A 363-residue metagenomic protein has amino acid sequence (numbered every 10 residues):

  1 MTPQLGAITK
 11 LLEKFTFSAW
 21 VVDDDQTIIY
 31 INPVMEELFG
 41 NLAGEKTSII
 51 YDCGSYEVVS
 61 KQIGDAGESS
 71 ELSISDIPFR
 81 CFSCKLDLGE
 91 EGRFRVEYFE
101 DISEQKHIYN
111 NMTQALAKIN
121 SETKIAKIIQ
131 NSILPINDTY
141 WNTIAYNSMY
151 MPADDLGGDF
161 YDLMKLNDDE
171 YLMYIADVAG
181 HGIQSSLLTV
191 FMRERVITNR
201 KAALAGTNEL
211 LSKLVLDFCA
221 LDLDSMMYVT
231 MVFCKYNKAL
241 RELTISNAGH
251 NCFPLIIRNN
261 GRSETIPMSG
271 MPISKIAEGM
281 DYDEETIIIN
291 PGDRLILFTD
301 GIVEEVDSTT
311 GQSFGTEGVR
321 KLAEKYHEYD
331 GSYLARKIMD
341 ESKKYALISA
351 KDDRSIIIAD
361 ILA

Functional and structural regions predicted by a protein language model:
M1-P33, E37: Sensory modules in modular signal-transduction proteins
I29, E36-C53, V190, N208 (+2 more regions): PAS and related sensory helical modules
F39-G40, I183-A203, D293-S349: Active-site-proximal, acidic helix/loop segment immediately C-terminal to a metal-coordinating Asp/Glu
K46-S75, M339-S342: Terminal output helix/cap of sensory domains in signal transduction proteins
S70-C84, M227-V229: PAS and PAS-like sensory/regulatory domains
I77, N111-I296, L347-A363: … and, occasionally, acidic/histidine-rich disordered N-termini of signaling adaptors
D87-A117, G180: Sensory coupling linkers of modular signal transduction proteins
